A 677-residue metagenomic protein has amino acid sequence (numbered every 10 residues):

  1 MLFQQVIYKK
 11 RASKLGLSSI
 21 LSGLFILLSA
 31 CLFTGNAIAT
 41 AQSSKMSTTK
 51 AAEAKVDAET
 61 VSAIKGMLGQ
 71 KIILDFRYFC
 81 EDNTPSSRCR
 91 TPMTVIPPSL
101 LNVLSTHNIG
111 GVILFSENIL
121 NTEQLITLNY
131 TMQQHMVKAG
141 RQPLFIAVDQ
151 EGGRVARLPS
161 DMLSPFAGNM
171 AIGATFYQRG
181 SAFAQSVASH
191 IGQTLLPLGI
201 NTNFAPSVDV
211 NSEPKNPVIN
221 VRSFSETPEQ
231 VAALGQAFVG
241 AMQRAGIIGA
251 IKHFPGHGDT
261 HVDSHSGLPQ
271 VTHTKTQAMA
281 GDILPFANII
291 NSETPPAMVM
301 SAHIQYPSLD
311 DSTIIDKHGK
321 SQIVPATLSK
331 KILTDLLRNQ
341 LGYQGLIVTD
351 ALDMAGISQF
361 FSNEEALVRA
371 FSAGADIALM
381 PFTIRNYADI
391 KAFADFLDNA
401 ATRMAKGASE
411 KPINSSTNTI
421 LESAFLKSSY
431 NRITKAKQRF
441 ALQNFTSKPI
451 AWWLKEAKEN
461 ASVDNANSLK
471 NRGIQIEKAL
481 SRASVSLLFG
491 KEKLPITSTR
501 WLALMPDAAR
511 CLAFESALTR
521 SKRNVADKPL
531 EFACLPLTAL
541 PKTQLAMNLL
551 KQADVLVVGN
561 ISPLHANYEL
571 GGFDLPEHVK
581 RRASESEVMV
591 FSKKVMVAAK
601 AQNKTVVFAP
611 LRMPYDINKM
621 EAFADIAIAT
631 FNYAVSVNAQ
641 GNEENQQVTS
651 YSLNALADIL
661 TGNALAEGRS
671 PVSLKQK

Functional and structural regions predicted by a protein language model:
M1-G16: N-terminal secretory signal peptides that target proteins for export/translocation
S19-L32: Bacterial N-terminal signal peptides
C31-K45: Signal peptide processing junction and immediate N-terminal pro/mature segment of secreted/exported proteins
Q42-N102, K330, F360-K677: Preference for extracellular/luminal or secreted protein segments
E59-T60, N83-S99, L120-K138, V155-A156 (+1 more regions): Second-shell residues forming the walls of enzyme active-site clefts
Q70-F76, G110-L114, L144-Q150, T202-P206 (+4 more regions): Hydrophobic faces of well-ordered beta-strands that scaffold small-molecule active sites in alpha/beta enzyme cores
N102-S116: A short aromatic-anchored loop/beta-hairpin motif
Q133-A167, A184-N211, V231, G235-P255: Glycine-rich, aromatic-flanked loop segments that form ligand/cofactor-binding clefts across common enzyme folds
